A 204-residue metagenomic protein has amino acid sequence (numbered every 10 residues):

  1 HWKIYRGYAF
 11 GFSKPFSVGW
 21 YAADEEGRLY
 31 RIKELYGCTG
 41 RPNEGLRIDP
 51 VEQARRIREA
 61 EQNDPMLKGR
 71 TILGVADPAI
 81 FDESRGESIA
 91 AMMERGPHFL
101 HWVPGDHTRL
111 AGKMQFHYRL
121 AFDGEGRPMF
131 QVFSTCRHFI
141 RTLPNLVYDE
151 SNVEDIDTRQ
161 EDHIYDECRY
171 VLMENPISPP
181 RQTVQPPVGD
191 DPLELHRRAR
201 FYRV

Functional and structural regions predicted by a protein language model:
H1-F10: ATPase catalytic-site recognition across NTP-hydrolyzing enzymes
I4, F16, I72, Y165: Residue-level detector of short, conserved catalytic/binding motifs and their immediate flanks
F10-F12, P78: Short, flexible loop/turn elements at secondary-structure junctions
G11, D157-H163: Structural motif
F16-Y21, R169: Short beta-strand scaffold segments in enzyme catalytic cores
G27-D157, P176-T183, V188, E194 (+1 more regions): Mg2+-dependent endonuclease catalytic cores in nucleic-acid-processing enzymes, primarily RNase H-like
G112-F116, Y165-L172: Glycine-rich phosphate-binding/hydrolytic loop that grips phosphoryl groups
